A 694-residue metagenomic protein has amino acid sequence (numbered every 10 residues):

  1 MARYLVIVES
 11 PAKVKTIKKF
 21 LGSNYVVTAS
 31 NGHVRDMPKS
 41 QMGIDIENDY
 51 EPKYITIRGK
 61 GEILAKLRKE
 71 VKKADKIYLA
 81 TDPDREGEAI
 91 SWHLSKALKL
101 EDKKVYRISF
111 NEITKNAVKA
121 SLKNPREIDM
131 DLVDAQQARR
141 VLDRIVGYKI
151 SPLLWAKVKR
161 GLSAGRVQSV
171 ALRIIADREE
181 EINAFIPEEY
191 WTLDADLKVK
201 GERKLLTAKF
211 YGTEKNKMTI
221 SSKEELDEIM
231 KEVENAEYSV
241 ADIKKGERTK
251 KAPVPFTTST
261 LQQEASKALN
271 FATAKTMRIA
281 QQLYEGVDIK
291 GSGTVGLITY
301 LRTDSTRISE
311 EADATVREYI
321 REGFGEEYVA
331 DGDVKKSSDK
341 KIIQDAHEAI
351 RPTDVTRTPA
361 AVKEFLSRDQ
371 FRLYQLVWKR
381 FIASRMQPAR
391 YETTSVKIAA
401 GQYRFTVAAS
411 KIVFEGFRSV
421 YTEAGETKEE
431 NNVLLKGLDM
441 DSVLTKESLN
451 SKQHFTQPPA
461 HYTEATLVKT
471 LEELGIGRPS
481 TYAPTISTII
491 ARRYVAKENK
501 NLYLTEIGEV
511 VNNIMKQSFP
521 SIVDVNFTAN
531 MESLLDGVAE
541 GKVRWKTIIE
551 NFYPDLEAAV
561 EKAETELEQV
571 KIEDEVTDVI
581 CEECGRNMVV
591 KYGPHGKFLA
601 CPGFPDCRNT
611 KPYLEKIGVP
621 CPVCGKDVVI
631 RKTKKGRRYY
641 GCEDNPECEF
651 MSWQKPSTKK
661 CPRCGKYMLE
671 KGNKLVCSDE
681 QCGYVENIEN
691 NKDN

Functional and structural regions predicted by a protein language model:
M1-Q137, Y211-G212, I220-K223, K335 (+1 more regions): Intrinsically disordered, low-complexity regulatory segments
A2-Y4, T16, Y25, A97 (+7 more regions): Basic, low-complexity terminal or inter-domain segments flanking catalytic cores
T16-F20, K66, A89-A97, A117-S121 (+9 more regions): Alpha-helical scaffold elements adjacent to nucleotide-binding pockets in ATP/GTP-utilizing enzyme cores
D82-P83, K159-S163, K245-V254, E264-A272 (+1 more regions): Conserved short loop/turn motifs at secondary-structure junctions
I113-A195, K245: C-terminal or mid-to-C-terminal helical accessory/interaction module adjacent to the motor/catalytic core
R139-K149, V167, L197-V199, R248-T260 (+4 more regions): Core structural elements
K215-V254, S442: Metal- or metallocofactor-binding catalytic centers and their adjacent structured scaffolds across diverse enzyme
T260-A272, V468-R478: Short helix-coil junctions and helix-kink-helix linkers
